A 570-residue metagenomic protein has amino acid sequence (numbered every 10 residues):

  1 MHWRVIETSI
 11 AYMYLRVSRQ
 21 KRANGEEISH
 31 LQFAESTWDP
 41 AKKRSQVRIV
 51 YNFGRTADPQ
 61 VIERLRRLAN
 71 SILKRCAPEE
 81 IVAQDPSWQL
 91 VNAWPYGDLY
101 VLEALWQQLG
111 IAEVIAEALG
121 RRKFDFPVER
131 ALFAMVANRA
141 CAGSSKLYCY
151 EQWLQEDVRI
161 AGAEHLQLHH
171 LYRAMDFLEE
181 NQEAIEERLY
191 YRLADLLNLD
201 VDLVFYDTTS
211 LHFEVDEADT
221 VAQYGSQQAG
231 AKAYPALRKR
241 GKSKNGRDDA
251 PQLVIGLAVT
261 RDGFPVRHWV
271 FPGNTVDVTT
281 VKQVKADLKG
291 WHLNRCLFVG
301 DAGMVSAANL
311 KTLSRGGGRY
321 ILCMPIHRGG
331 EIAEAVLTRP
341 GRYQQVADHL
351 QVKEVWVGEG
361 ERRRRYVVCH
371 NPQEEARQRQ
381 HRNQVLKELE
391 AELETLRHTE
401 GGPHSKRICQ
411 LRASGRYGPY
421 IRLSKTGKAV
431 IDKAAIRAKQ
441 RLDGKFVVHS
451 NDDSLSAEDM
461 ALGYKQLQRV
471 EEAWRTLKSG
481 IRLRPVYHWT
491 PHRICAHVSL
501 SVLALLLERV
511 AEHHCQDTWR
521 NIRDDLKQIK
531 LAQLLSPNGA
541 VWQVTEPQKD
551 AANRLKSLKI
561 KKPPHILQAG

Functional and structural regions predicted by a protein language model:
H2-R4, S9-V17, A23-G25, S29-H30 (+5 more regions): Anion-binding and metal-coordination hotspots
V17-K74: Short, surface-exposed polybasic/aromatic micro-patch for ligand or macromolecular engagement
P59, R66-P127: Accessory, often N-terminal, substrate/partner-engagement and coupling regions that sit outside the core NTP/cofactor
